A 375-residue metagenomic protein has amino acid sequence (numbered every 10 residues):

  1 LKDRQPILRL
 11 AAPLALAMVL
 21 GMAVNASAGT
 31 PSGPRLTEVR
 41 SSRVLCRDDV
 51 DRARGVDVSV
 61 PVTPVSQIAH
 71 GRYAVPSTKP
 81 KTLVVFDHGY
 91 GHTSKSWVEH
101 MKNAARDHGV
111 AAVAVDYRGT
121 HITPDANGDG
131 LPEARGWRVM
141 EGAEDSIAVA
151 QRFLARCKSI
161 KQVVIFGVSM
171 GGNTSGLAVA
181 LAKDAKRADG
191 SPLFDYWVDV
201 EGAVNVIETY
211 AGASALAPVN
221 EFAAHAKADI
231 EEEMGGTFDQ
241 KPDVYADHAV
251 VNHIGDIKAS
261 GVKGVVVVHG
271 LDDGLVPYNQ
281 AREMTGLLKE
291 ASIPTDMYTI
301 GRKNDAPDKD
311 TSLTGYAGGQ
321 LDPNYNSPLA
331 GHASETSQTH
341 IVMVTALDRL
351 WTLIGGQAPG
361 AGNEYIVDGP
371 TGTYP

Functional and structural regions predicted by a protein language model:
A11-G21: Bacterial N-terminal signal peptides
P31-P76: N-terminal cap/lid segment of alpha/beta-hydrolase-fold proteins
P80, F86-P124, I207: Short substrate-entry loop that stabilizes the transition state in hydrolases
R135-C157: Alpha/beta-hydrolase active-site loop
R152-R156, I160-A217: Primarily recognizes the serine-hydrolase "nucleophile elbow" in alpha/beta-hydrolase and SGNH/GDSL folds
E208-D256: Mobile cap/lid helix-loop segments that gate and shape the active-site cleft of serine hydrolases
G261, V267-H269, D273: Short beta-strand/loop motif that positions the catalytic acidic residue of the alpha/beta-hydrolase fold
N279-P375: C-terminal catalytic histidine-bearing segment of alpha/beta-hydrolase fold enzymes
